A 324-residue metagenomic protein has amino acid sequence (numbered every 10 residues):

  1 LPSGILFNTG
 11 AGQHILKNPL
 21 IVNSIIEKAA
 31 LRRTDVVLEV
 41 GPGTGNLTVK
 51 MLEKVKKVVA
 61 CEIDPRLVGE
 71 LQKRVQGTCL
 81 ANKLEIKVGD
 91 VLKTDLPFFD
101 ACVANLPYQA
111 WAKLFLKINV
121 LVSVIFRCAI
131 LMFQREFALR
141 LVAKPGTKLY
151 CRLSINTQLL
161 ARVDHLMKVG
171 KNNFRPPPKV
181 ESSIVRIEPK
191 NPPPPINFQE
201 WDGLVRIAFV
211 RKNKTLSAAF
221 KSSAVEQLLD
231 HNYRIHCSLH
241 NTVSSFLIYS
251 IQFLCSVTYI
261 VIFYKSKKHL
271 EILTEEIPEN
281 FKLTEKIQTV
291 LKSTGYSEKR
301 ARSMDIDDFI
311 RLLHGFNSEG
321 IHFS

Functional and structural regions predicted by a protein language model:
L1-I207, S250, R311, G315-S318 (+1 more regions): Catalytic cores of RNA-modifying enzymes
Q158-V243, Y259-E276: Substrate-binding/catalytic lobe of Class I Rossmann-like enzymes that use SAM or dcSAM, i.e., the mid-to-C-terminal
K179, R211, L229-N232, C237-S245 (+2 more regions): Conserved Class I S-adenosyl-L-methionine
Y249-Q252, V261-F263: Residues marking helix boundaries in flexible regions
